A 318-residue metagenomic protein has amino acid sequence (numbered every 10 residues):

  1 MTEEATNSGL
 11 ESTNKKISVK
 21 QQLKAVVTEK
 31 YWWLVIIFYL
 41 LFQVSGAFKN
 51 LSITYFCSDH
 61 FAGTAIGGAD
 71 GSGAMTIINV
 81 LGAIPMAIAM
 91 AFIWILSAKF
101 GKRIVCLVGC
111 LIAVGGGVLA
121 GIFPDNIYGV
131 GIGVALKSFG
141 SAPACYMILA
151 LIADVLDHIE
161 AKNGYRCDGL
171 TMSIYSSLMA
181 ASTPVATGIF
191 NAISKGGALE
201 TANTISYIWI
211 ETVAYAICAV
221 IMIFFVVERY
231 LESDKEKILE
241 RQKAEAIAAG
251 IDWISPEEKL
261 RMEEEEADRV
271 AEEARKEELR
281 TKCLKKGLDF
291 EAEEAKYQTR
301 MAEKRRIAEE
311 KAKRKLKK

Functional and structural regions predicted by a protein language model:
M1-K259: Membrane-embedded alpha-helical bundles of multi-pass transporters/translocases, especially carrier/permease families
V226-K318: Intrinsic disorder in cytosolic terminal tails and internal cytosolic loops of multi-pass membrane transporters
